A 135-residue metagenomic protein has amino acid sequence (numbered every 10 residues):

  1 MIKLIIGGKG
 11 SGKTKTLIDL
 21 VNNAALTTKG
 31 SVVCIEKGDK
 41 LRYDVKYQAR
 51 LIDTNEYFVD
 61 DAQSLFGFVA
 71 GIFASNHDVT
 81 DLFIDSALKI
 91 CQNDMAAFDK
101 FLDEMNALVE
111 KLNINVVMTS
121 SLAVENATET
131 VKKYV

Functional and structural regions predicted by a protein language model:
M1-F73, N126-K132: Conserved P-loop
F73, D78-V135: Replace "adjacent to P-loop NTPase cores in ATP/GTP-dependent enzymes" with "adjacent to NTP-binding cores
